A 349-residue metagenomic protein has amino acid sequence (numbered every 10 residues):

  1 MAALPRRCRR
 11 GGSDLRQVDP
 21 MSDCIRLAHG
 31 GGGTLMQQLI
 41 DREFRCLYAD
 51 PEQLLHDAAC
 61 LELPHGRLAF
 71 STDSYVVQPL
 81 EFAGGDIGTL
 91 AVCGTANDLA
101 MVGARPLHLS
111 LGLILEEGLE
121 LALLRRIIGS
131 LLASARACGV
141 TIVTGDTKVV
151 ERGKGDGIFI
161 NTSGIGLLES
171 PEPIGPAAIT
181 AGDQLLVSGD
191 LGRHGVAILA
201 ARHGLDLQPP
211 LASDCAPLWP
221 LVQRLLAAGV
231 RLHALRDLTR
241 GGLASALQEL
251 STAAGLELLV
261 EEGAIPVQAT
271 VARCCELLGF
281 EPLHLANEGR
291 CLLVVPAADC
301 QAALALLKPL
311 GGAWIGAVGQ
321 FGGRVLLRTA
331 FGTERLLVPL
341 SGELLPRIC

Functional and structural regions predicted by a protein language model:
L15-E43, S341-L345: N-terminal amphipathic/basic leader segments beginning at the initiator methionine
R26, T34-V187, I198: Glycine-rich phosphate/pyrophosphate-binding loop regions near the starts of catalytic domains
L55-H56, L285-R290: Short Gly/Ser/Thr- and Asp/Glu-enriched loop/turn motifs at secondary-structure junctions
E116-G118, L211-N287: Active-site-proximal betaalpha loop/short-helix elements that scaffold phosphoryl/nucleotidyl transfer chemistry
P173-Q223: Short, acidic (Asp/Glu-rich) active-site segment that either coordinates a divalent metal cofactor
V295-C300: Helix N-cap motif at beta-to-alpha junctions
K308-C349: Acidic, Ser/Thr/Pro-rich beta/coil linker or hinge segments at domain junctions
